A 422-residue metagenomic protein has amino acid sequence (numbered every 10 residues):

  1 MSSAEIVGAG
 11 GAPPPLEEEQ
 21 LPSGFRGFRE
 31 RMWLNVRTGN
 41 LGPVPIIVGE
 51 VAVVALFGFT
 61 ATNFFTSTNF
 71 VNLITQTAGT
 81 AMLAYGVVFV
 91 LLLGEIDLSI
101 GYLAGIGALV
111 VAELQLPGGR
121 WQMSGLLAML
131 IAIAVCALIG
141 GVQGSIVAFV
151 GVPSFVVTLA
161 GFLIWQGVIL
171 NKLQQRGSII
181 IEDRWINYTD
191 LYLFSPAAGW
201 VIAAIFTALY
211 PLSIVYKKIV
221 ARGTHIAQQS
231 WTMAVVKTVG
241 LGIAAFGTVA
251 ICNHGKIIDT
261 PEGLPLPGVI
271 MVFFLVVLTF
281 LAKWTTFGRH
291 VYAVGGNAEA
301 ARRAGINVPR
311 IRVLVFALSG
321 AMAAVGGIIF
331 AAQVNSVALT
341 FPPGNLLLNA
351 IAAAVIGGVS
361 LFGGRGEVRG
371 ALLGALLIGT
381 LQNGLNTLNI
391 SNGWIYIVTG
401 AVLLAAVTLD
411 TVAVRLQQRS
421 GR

Functional and structural regions predicted by a protein language model:
M1-A55, R176-G177, Y210-G240, A244-A250 (+3 more regions): Cytosolic-side transmembrane-helix boundaries in multi-pass membrane proteins
V51-G119, V142-F155, L170, A300 (+3 more regions): Single transmembrane alpha-helix segments in multi-pass membrane proteins
T60-N72, L170-Q175, I251-V269, T279-K283 (+2 more regions): Inter-helical junctions in multi-pass inner-membrane proteins, predominant in energy-converting antiporter-like
E95, G140, F316-T399: Transmembrane alpha-helical segments in multi-pass inner-membrane proteins
G119-L163, L373-G374: Alpha-helical transmembrane segments within multi-pass membrane transporters and channels
G125, S154, I181-R184, P196-F206 (+4 more regions): Loop-to-transmembrane alpha-helix initiation sites
F162-A282, L339, Q418-R422: Transmembrane helix-bundle core of multi-pass membrane transporters and related energy-transducing complexes
Y216-W231, V277-F316: Membrane-helix/interface signature in polytopic inner-membrane proteins
